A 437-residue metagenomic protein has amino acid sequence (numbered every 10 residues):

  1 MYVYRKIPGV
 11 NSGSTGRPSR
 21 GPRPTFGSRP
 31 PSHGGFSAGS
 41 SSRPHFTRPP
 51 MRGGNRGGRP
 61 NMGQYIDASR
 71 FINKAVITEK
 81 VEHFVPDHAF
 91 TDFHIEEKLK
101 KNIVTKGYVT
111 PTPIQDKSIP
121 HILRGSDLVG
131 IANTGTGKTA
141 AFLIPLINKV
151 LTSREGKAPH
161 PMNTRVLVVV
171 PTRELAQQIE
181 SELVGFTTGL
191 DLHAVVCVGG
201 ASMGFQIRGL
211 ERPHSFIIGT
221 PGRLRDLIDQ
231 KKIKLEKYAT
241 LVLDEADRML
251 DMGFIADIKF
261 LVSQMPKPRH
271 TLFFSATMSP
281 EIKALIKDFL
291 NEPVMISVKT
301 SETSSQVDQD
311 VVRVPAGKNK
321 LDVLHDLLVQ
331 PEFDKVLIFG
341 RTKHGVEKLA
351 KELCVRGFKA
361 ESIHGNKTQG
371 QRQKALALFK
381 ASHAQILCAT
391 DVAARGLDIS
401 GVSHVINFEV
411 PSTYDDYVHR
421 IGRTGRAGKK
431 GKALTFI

Functional and structural regions predicted by a protein language model:
M1-S118, R124-S126, P331: N-terminal intrinsically disordered, low-complexity tails of helicases
Y2, H83-I437: Conserved helicase RecA-like core
